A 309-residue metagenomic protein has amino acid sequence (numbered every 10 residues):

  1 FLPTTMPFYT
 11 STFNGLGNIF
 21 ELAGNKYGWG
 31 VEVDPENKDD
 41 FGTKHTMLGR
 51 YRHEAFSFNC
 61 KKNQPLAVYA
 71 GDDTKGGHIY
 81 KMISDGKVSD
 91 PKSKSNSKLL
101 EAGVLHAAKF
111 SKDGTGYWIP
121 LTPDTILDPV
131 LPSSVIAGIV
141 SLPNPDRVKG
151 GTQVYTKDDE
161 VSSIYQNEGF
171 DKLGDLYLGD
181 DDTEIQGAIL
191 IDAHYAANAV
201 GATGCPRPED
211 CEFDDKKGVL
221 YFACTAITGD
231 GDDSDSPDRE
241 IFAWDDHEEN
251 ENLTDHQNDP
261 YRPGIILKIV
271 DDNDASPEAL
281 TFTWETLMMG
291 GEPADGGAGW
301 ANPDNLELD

Functional and structural regions predicted by a protein language model:
F1-D309: Conserved small-residue
